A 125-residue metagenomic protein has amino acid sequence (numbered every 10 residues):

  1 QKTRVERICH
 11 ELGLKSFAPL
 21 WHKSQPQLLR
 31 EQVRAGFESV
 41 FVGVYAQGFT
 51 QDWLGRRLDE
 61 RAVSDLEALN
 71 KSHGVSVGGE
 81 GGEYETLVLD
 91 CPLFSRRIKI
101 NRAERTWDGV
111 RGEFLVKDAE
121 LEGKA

Functional and structural regions predicted by a protein language model:
Q1-A125: Nucleotide-activated chemistry modules centered on ATP-dependent adenylation/adenylyltransferase
